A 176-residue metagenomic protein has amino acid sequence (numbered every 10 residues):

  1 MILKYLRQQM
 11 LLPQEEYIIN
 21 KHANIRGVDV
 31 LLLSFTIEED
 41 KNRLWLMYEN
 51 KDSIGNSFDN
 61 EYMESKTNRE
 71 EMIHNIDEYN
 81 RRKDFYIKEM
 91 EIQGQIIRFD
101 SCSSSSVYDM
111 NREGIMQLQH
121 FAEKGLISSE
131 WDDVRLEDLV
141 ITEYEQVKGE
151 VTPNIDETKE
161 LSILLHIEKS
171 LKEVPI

Functional and structural regions predicted by a protein language model:
M1-I176: Alpha-helical, hydrophobic structural elements that either
